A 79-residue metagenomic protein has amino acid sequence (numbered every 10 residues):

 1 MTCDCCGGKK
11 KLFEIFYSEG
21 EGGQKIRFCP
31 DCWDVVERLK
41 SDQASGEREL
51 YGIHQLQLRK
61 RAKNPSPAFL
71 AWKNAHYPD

Functional and structural regions predicted by a protein language model:
M1-D4, I15: Intrinsically disordered, low-complexity boundary segments flanking structured domains
C3-C6, C29-C32: Short cysteine-rich clusters marking metal-coordination/redox-active sites
C6-G7, E21: Glycine-centered signal
K10-K11, V36: Cys/His-rich microdomains that often coordinate metals
F13-F16, L39-S41: Short Cys/His-rich "knuckle" micro-motifs
E14-I26: Short linker/helix segments within small regulatory modules
P30-D42: Short Cys/His-centered divalent metal-binding micro-motifs
K40-D79: Short, intrinsically disordered terminal segments enriched in charged and Pro/Gly residues
